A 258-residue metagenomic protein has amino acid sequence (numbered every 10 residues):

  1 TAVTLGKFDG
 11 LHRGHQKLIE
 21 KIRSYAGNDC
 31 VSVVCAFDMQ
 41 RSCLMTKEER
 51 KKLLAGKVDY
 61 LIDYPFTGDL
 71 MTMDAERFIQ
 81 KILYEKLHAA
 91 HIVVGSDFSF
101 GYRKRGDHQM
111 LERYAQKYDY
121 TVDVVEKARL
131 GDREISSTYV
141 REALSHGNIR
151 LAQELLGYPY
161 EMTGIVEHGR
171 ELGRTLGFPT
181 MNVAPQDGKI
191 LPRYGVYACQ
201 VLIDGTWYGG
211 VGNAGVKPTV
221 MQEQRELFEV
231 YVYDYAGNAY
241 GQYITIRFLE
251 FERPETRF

Functional and structural regions predicted by a protein language model:
T1-K47: N-terminal catalytic cores of NTP/NDP-binding nucleotidyl/phosphoryl-transfer enzymes
T4-G6, V34-F37, I62-P65, H91-S96 (+1 more regions): Short beta-strands and strand-loop turn motifs
H12, L54, I92, A152 (+1 more regions): Residue-level signal for inorganic ion chemistry
A36-D59, P65: Contiguous, small/hydrophobic- and glycine-enriched helical/loop subdomains that border and often "cap" functional
C43-R50, M71-I79: Glycine-rich, highly charged phosphate/nucleotide-binding loops
T72-P179, L202-D204, T256: Classical nucleotidyltransferase
G169-F258: Phosphate/ribose-recognition catalytic cores of enzymes acting on nucleotide-derived substrates
